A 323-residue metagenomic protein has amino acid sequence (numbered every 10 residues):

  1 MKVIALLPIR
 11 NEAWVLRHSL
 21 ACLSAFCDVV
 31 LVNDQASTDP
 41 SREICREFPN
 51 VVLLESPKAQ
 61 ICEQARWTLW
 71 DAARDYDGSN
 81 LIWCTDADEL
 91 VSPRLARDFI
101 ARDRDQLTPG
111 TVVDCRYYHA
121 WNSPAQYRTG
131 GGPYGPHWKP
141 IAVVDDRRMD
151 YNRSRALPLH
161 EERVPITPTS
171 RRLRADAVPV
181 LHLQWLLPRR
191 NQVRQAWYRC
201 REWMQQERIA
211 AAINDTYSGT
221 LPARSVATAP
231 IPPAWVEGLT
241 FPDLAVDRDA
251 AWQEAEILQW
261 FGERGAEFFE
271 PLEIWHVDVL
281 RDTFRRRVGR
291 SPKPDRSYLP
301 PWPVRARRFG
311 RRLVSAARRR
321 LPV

Functional and structural regions predicted by a protein language model:
K2-I4: Cell-envelope/extracellular polymer assembly enzymes that use nucleotide-activated donors
L6-F26: Short, well-formed alpha-helical segments that are part of the catalytic scaffolds of diverse glycosyltransferases
D28-A36, L54-E55, A87: Short beta-strand/loop segment that forms part of the nucleotide-sugar
D34-E47, K58: A conserved acidic beta->alpha catalytic loop
R46-Q64, D71-A72: Conserved donor nucleotide-binding strand/loop of the catalytic core
Q64-W67, P93-P322: Catalytic-site signature of metal-activated, phosphate-bearing donor transferases, centered on the GT-A/GT-A-like
W67-L81: Active-site nucleotide-sugar/metal-binding loop of Leloir-type enzymes
D77-S92: Short beta-strand-to-loop acidic/aromatic patch adjacent to the donor-nucleotide binding site
